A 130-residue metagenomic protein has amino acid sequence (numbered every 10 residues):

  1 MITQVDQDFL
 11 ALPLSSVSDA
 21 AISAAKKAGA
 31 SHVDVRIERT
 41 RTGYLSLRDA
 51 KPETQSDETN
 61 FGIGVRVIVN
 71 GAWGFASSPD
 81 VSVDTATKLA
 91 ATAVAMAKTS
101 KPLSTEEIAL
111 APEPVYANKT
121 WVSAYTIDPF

Functional and structural regions predicted by a protein language model:
M1-F130: Active-site bordering "gate/hinge" segments that shape substrate access to catalytic or cofactor-binding pockets
